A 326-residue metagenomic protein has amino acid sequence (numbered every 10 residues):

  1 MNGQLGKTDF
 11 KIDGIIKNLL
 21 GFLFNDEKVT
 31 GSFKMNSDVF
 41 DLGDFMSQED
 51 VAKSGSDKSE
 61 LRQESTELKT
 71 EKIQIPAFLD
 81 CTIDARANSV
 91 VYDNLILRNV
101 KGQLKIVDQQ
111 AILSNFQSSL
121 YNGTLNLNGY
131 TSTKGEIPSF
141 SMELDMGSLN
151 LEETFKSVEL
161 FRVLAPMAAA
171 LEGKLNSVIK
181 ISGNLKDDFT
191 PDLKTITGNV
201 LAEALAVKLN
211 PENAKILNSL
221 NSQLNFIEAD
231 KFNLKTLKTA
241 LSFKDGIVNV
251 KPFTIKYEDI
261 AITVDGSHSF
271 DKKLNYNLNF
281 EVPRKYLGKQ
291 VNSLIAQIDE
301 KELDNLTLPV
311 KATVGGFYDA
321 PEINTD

Functional and structural regions predicted by a protein language model:
M1-I16, L20, D26-K53, P76-V91 (+1 more regions): Small-residue helix/turn framework positions
Q48-Q74: Intrinsically disordered, low-complexity segments enriched in small/polar residues
P321-D326: Gram-negative outer-membrane assembly/targeting C-terminal domains
